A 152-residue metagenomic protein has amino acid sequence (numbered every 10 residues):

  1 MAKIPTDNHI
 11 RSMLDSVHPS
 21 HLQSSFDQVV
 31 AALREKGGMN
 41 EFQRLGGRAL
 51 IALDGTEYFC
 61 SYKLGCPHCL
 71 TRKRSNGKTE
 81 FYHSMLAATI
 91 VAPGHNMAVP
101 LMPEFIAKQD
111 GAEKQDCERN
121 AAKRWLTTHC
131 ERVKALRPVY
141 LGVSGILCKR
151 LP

Functional and structural regions predicted by a protein language model:
M1-P5, I10: Gly/serine-rich nucleotide phosphate-binding loop at the start of the catalytic core of nucleotide/ADP-ribose-handling
T6, G47-F59, A88, A122 (+1 more regions): Short, conserved catalytic/metal-binding motifs centered on acidic residues
R11-H95: Active-site-proximal, Lys/Arg-enriched surface segment that forms a nucleic-acid-binding/basic interface patch
S24-F26, K134-P138: Short, basic, glycine/proline-bearing loop/turn elements
L33, G37, L126-V133, K149: Short, well-ordered alpha-helical segments in soluble proteins
Y62-K63, C148-P152: A short acidic (Asp/Glu
K73-L136: Electropositive, glycine- and tryptophan-enriched low-complexity nucleic-acid-binding patches
